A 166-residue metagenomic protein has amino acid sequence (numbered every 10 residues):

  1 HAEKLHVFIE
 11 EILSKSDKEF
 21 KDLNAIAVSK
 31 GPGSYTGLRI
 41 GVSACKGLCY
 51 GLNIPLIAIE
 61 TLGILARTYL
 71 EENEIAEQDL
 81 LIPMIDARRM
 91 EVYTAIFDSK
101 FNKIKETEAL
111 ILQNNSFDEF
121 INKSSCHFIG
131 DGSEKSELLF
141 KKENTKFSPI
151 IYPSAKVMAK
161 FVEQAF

Functional and structural regions predicted by a protein language model:
H1-K30, I75: N-terminal beta-alpha supersecondary unit
E3-K4, Y35, R39, S43 (+1 more regions): Residues at secondary-structure transition points
K4, E11, G47, T68 (+2 more regions): Alpha-helical scaffold segments in soluble metabolic enzymes
E11, K15, G51, T68-E72 (+2 more regions): Active-site catalytic microenvironments for nucleophilic, acid-base chemistry
A25-T61: DPxDG-like acidic metal-binding loop motif
P55-Y152: Surface "functional belts" at beta-alpha junctions
K146-F166: Acyltransferase
